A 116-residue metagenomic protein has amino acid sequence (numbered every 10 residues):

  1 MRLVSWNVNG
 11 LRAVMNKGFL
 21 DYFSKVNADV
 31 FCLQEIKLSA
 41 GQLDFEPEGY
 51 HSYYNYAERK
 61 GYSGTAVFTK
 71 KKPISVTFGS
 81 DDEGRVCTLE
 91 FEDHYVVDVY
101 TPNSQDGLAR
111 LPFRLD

Functional and structural regions predicted by a protein language model:
M1-P47, A57, Y62: N-terminal, active-site-proximal structural segment of metallo-dependent hydrolase catalytic domains
K17, D21, G84, D116: Short, contiguous clusters of charged residues that form electrostatic/catalytic patches at enzyme active sites, used
K37, L43-A109: Structured beta-strand-rich core segments of catalytic domains in phosphoester-bond hydrolases
A109-D116: Binuclear metal-dependent hydrolase catalytic cores centered on His/Asp/Glu-rich metal-binding motifs
